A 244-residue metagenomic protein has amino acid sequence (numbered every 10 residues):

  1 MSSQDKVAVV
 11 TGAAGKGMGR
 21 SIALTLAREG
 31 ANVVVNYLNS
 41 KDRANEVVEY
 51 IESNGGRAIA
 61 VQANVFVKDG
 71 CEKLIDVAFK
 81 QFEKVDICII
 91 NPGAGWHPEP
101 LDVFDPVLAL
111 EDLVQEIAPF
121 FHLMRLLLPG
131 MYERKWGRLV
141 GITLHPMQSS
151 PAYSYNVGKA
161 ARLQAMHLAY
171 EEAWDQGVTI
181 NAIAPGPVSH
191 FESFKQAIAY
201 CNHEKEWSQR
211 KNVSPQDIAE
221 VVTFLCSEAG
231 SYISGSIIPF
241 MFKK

Functional and structural regions predicted by a protein language model:
S2-V34: Canonical Rossmann dinucleotide-binding motif of NAD(H)/NADP(H)-dependent dehydrogenases/reductases, specifically
G12, K16-G17, G93-G95, D112 (+3 more regions): Catalytic loop of short-chain dehydrogenase/reductase
G17, P98, C201, R210 (+2 more regions): Short C-terminal tail/terminal secondary-structure segment of NAD(P)H-dependent dehydrogenase/reductase domains
E72, K80, G93-L110, P151-S154 (+1 more regions): Conserved mid-core segment of classical short-chain dehydrogenase/reductases
F82, H122, W136, S214-F240: C-terminal substrate-recognition "lid" of short-chain dehydrogenase/reductases
D102, E171, D175, A182-D217: A glycine/serine/threonine-rich, flexible loop-to-helix segment that serves as the NAD(P) cofactor-binding "lid"
D102-H122, E133-V140, R162, Q209: Catalytic Tyr-X3-Lys loop
W174, T179, I233-G235: Short, small/polar-rich loop/turn modules that mediate ligand/substrate recognition or access, typified
